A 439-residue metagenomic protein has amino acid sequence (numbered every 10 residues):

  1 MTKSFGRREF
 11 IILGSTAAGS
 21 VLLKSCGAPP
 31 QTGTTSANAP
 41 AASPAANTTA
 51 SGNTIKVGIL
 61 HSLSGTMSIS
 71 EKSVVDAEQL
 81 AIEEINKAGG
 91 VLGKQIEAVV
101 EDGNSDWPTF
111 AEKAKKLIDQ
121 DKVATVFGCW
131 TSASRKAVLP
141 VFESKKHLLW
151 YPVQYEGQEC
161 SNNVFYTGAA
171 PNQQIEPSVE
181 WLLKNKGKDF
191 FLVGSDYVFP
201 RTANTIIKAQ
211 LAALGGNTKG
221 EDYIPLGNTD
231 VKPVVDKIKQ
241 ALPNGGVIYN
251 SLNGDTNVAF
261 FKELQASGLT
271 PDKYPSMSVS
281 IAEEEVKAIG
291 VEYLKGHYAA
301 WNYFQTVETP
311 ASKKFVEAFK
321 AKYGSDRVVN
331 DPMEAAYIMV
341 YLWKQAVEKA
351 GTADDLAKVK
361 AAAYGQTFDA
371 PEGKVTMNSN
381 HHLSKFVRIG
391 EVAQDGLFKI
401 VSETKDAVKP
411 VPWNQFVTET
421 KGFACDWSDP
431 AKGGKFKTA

Functional and structural regions predicted by a protein language model:
M1-V21: N-terminal secretory signal peptides and thylakoid transit peptides that target proteins across membranes
C26-T35: Bacterial lipoprotein signal-peptidase II cleavage site
A45, I69-D76, A88-Q158, T167 (+1 more regions): Beta-alpha junction/loop-to-helix N-cap segments that form part of ligand/metal-binding clefts
G58-A77, E101-P108, W130-T131, D196-R201 (+2 more regions): Extracytoplasmic "Venus flytrap"
E112, E156-G157, N162-S267, T306-K314: Extracellular/periplasmic Venus flytrap/periplasmic-binding protein
L117, K122-C129, W150-P152, F191-G194 (+4 more regions): Periplasmic-binding protein-like
L264-Y337, E348-D354, T404-T438: Extracellular/periplasmic periplasmic-binding protein-like sensory domains
Y364-A439: Solvent-exposed, acidic/polar segments of extracytosolic/periplasmic ligand-binding ectodomains
